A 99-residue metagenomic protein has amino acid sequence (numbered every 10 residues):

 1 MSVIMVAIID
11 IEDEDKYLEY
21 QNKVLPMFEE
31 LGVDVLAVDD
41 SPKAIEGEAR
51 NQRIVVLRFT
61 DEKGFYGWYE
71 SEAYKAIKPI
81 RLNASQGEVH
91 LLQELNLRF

Functional and structural regions predicted by a protein language model:
M1-I54, F59-E70, Y74, Q93-F99: Short S/T/G/P-rich N-terminal loop/turn motif that feeds into the first structured element of a domain
K75-L91: Short arginine-rich
